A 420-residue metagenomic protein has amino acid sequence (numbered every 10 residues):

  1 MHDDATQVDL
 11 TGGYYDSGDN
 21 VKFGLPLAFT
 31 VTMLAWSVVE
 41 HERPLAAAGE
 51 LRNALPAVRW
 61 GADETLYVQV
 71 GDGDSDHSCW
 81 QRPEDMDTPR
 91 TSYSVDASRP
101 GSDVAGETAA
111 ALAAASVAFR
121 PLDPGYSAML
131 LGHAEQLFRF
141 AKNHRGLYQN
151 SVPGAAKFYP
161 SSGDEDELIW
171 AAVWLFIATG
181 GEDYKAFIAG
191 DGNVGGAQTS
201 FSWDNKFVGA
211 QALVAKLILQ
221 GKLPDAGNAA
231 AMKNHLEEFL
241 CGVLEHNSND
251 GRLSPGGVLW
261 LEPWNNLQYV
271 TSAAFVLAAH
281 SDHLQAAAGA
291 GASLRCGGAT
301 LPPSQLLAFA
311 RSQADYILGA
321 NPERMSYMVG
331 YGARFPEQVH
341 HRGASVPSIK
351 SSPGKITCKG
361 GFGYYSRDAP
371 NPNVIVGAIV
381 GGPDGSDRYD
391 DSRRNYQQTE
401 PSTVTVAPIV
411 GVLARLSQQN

Functional and structural regions predicted by a protein language model:
M1-E40, E64-A118, A155, S161-V194 (+3 more regions): Aromatic (Trp/Tyr) and acidic
G13-K22, A46-W60, A97-D103, A128 (+1 more regions): Aromatic- and glycine-enriched glycan-recognition loops and surfaces that form the carbohydrate-binding subsites
E42-G49, P121-P124: Short, polar/flexible loop-turn hinges at active-site or ligand-entry regions and domain interfaces
V58, A134, A310-A314: Short amphipathic alpha-helical coiled-coil/interface segments
A109-Y126, H133-Q136: Solenoidal tandem-repeat scaffolds enriched in leucines and small polar residues
E135-R139, G146: Hydrophobic, small-residue-rich alpha-helical packing segments that form membrane-like cores
